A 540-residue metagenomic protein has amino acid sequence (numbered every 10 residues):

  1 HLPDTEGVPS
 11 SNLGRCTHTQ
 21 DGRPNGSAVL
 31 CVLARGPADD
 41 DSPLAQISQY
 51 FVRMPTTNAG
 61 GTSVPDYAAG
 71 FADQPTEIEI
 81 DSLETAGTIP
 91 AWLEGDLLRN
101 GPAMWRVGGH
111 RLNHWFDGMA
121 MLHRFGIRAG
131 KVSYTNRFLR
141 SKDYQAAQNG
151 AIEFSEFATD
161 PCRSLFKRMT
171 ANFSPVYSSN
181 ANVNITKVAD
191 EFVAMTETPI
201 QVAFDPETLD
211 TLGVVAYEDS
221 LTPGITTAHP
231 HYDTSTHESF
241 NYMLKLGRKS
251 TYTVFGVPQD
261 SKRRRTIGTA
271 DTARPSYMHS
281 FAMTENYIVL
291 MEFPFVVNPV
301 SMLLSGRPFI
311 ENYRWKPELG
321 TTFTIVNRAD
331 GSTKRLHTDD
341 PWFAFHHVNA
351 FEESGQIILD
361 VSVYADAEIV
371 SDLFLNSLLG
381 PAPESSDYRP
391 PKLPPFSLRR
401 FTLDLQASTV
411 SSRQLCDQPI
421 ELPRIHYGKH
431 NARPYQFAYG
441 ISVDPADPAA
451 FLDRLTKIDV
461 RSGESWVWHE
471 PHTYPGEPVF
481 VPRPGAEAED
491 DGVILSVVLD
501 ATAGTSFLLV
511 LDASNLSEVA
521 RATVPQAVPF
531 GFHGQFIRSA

Functional and structural regions predicted by a protein language model:
H1, H18-Q20, Q46-Y50: Low-complexity, intrinsically disordered or signal/transmembrane-proximal segments
H1, V8-P9, Q20, L30: Ser/Thr/Pro/Gly-rich low-complexity, intrinsically disordered segments
H1-L2, N515: Short, 15-30-residue, compositionally biased linear elements with alpha-helical propensity or flexible coil
V8-G14, C31-Q46: Short, positively charged low-complexity motifs
D21, N25, D39-D40: Acidic/polar hotspots within intrinsically disordered regions
S48-A540: Beta-propeller domains
